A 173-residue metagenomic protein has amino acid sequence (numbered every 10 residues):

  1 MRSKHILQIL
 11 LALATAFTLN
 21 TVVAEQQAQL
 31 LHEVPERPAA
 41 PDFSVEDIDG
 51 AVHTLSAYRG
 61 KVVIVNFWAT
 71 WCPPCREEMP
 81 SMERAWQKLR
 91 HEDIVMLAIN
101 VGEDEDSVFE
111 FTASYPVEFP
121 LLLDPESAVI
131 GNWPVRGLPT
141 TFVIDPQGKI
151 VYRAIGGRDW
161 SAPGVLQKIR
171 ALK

Functional and structural regions predicted by a protein language model:
R2-L10: Bacterial N-terminal signal peptides that target proteins for export
I9-T18: Bacterial N-terminal signal peptides
N20-A24: Sec/Tat signal peptide C-region and signal peptidase I cleavage site
E25-L55: N-terminal "domain-start" segment that seeds a small globular fold
R59, F67-R84: Conserved redox-active cysteine motifs that mediate thiol-disulfide chemistry, especially di-cysteine Cys-X(1-2)-Cys
K61-V63, V95: Structural signature of beta-strand start/N-cap positions in the alpha/beta core of ABC transporter nucleotide-binding
R76-Y115, P125-N132: Structural microenvironment flanking redox-active thiols in thiol-disulfide oxidoreductases
E110-E118, D124-R170: Thiol/disulfide oxidoreductase modules built on the thioredoxin-like
